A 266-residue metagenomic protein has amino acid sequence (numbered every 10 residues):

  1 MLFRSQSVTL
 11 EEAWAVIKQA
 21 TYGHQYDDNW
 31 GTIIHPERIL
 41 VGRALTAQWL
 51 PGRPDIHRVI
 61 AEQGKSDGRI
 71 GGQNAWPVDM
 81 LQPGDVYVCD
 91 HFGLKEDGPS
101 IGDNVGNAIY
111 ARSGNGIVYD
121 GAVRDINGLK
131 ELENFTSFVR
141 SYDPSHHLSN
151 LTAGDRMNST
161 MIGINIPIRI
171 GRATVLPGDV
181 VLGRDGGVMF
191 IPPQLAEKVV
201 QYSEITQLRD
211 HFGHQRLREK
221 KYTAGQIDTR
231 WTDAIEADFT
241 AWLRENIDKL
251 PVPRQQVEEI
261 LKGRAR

Functional and structural regions predicted by a protein language model:
W14-D103: Extended, compositionally biased flexible segments
R43-T46, D85-V88, A108, G114-V118 (+4 more regions): Structural motif
G72, G102-D103, P144-T174: Active-site glycine-rich loop that binds ribose-phosphate moieties when present
L81, I162, T174-V175, V181-L182: Short, well-ordered loop/turn sites that connect or cap secondary structure elements
Y110-M161: Ligand/cofactor pocket segment of small-molecule handling proteins
V180-G225: A hydrophobic, small-residue-rich beta->alpha segment in the mid-to-C-terminal subdomain of diverse proteins
F212-I260: Glycine- and charge-enriched low-complexity intrinsically disordered segments
